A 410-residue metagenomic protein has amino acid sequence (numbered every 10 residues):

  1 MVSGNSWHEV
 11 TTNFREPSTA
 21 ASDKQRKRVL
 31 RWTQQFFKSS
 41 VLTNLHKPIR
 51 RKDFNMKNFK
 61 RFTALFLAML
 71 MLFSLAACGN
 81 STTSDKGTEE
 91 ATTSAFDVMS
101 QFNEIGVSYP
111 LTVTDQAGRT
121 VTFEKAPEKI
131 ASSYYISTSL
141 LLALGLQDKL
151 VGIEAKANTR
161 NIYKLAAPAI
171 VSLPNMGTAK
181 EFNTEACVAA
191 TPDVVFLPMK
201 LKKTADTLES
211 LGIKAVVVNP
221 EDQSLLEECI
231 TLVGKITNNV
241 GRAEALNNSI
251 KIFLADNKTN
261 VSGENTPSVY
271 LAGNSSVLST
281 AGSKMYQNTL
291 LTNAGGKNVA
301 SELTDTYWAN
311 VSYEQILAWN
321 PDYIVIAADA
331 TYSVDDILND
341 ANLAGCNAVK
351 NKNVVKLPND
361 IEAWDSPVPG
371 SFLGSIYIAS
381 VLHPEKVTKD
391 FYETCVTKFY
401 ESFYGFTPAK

Functional and structural regions predicted by a protein language model:
M1-T88: Gram-positive cell-envelope targeting signals
F54-K57, R61-F62, L67, A77-S139 (+4 more regions): Bacterial Sec-exported substrate-binding components of ABC uptake systems
Q116-G118, L173-E185, T304-Y313: Short helix-initiation/N-cap motifs at beta->coil->alpha
T120-T122, K203-S279, A300-E302, N353-K410: Extracytoplasmic substrate-binding proteins
A131-S133, V151-E154, V194-P198, A215-N219 (+4 more regions): Structural recognition of the beta-strand scaffold that forms the well-ordered cores of secreted hydrolase catalytic
S132-A190, V194-F196, K200, V299: A short, structured surface patch at a secondary-structure boundary
M176, T184-L197, I213, S312-A328: Proline-aspartate-enriched helix->loop->beta-strand connector
T280-W308, S312: Alpha-helical, coiled-coil/dimerization segments enriched in small aliphatic residues
